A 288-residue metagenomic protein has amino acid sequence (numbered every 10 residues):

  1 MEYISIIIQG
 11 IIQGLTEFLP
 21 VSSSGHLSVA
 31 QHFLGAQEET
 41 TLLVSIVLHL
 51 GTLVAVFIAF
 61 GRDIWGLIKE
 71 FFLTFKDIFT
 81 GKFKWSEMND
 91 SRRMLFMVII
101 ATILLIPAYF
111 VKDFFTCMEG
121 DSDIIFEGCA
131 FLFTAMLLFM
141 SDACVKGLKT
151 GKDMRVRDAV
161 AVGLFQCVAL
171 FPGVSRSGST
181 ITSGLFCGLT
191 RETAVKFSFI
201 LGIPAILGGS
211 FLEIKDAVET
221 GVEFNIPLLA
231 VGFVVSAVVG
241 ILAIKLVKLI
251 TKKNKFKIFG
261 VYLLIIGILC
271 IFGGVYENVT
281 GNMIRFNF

Functional and structural regions predicted by a protein language model:
M1-F288: Multi-pass membrane proteins that catalyze or facilitate reactions on polyprenyl-/lipid-phosphate substrates and their
